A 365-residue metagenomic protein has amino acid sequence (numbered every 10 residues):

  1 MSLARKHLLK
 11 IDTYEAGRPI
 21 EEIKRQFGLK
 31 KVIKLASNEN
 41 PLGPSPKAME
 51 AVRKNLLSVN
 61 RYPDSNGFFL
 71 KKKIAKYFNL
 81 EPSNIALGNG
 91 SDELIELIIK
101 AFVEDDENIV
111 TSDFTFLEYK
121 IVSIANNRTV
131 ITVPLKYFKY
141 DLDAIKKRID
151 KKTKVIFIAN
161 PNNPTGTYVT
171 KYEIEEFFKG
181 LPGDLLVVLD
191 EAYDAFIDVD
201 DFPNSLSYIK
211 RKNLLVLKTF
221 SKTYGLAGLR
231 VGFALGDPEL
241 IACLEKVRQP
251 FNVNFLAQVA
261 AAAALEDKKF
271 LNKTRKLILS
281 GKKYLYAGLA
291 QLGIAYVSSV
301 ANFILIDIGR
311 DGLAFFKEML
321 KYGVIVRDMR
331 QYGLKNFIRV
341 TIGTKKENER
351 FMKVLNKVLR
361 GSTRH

Functional and structural regions predicted by a protein language model:
M1-R61: N-terminal "arm"/small-domain region of PLP-dependent enzymes with the aminotransferase-like
K31, E81-I85, D105-N108, K152 (+3 more regions): Short acidic capping loops at alpha-helix termini that bridge into adjacent secondary structure
S45, N66, N213-V297: PLP-dependent aminotransferase class I/II
P63-N108: Phosphate-binding glycine-rich loop
A101-I158: PLP-dependent aminotransferase-like
I124, L142-K151, P164-V187, E191-S221: Active-site pre-lysine segment of PLP-dependent enzymes
Y172, E318-Y322, R327, Q331-H365: PLP-dependent enzyme catalytic core of the Aspartate aminotransferase-like
L279, G288-Y322: Conserved PLP-binding catalytic core of the aspartate aminotransferase-like
